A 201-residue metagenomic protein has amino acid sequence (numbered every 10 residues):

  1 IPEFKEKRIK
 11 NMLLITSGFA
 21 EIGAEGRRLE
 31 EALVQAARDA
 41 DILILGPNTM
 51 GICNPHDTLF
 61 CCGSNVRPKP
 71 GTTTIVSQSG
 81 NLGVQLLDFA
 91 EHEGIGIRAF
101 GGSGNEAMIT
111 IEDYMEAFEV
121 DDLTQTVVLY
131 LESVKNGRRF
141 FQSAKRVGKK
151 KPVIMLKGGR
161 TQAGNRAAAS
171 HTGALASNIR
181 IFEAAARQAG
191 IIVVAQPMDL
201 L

Functional and structural regions predicted by a protein language model:
I1-L201: Catalytic-core regions of core metabolic enzymes, especially those transforming organic acids/acyl-group intermediates
